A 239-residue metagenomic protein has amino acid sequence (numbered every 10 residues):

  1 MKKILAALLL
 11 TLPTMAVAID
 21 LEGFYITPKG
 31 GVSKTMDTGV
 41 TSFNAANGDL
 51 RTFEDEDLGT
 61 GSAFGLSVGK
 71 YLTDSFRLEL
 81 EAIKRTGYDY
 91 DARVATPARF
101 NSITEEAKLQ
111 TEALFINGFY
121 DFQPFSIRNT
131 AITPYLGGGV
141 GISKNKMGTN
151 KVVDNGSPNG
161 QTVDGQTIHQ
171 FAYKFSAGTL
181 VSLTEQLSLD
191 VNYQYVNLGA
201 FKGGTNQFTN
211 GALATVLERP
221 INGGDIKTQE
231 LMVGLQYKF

Functional and structural regions predicted by a protein language model:
M1-E22: Cleavable N-terminal export/targeting peptides
A18-G23, S75, P124-I132, L183-Q186: Short loop/turn motifs that connect adjacent beta-strands in outer-membrane beta-barrel proteins
I19, K70, Y120-F122, T179-V181 (+1 more regions): Residue-level signature of outer-membrane beta-barrel architecture
L21-T35: Short N-terminal segments immediately surrounding and downstream of signal-peptide cleavage
Y25-T27, D225-F239: Outer-membrane beta-barrel "beta-signal"
I26-G30, V68, L78-L80, G118 (+4 more regions): Membrane-embedded beta-strand positions of outer-membrane beta-barrel proteins
G31-S33, I83-R85, G139-S143, Q194-V196 (+1 more regions): Outer-membrane beta-barrel pore domains and translocons
T35-G59, K84-L114, F122, I142-Q170 (+1 more regions): Extracellular/periplasm-exposed beta-strand and loop segments of Gram-negative cell-envelope proteins, dominated by
